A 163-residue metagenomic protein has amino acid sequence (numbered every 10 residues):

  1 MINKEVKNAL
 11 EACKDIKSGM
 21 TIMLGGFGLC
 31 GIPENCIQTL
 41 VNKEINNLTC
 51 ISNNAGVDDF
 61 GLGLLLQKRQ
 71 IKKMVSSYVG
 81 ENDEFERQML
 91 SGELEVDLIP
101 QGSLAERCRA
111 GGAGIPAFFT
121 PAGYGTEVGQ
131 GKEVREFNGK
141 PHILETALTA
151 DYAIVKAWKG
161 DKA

Functional and structural regions predicted by a protein language model:
M1-A163: Conserved alpha/beta enzyme-core scaffold
